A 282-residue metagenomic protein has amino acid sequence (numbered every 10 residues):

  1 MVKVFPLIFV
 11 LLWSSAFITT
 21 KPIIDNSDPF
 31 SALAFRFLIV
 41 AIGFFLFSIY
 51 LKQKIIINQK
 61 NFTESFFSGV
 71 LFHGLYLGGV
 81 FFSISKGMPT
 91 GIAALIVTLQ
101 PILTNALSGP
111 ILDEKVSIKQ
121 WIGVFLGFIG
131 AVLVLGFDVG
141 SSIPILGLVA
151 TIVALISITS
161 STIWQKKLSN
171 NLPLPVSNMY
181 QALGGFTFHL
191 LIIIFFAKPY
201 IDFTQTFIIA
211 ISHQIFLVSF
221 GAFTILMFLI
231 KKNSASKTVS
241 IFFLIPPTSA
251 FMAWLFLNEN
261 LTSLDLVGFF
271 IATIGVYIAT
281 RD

Functional and structural regions predicted by a protein language model:
M1-A34, S142-K167: Glycine-/small-residue-enriched transmembrane alpha-helix faces in small-molecule transporters and effluxers
V10, L33-F35, I92-L99, W164-T187 (+1 more regions): Helix-helix packing/entry segments at the starts of transmembrane helices
S14, I18, F45, V70-G74 (+6 more regions): Hydrophobic/small/kink-forming positions within alpha-helical transmembrane segments of polytopic membrane proteins
A16-F17, F45-A93, I215-N233: Specific transmembrane alpha-helical segments of multi-pass solute transporters/efflux pumps, especially DMT/EamA
T19-S27, I56, F82-K86, V132-P144 (+2 more regions): Membrane-interface helix termini and inter-helical loops of multi-pass transporters
F44, V116-G136, L155, T187-H189 (+3 more regions): Hydrophobic transmembrane alpha-helices of multi-pass small-molecule transport proteins
F47-K52, Q100-F125, P246-L266: C-terminal transmembrane-helix exit sites in multi-pass transporters
K60-F67, V116-F128, G147-L148, L172-A182: Cytoplasmic-side transmembrane-helix entry/capping segments in multi-pass membrane proteins
